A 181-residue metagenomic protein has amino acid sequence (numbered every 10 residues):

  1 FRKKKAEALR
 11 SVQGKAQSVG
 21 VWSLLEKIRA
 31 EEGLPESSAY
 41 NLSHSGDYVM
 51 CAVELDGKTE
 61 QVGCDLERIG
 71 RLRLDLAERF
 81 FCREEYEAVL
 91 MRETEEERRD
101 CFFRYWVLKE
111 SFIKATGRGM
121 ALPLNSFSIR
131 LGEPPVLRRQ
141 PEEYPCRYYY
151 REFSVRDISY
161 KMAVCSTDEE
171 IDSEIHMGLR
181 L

Functional and structural regions predicted by a protein language model:
F1-L181: Core catalytic alpha/beta fold that binds nucleotide/phospho-ligands
